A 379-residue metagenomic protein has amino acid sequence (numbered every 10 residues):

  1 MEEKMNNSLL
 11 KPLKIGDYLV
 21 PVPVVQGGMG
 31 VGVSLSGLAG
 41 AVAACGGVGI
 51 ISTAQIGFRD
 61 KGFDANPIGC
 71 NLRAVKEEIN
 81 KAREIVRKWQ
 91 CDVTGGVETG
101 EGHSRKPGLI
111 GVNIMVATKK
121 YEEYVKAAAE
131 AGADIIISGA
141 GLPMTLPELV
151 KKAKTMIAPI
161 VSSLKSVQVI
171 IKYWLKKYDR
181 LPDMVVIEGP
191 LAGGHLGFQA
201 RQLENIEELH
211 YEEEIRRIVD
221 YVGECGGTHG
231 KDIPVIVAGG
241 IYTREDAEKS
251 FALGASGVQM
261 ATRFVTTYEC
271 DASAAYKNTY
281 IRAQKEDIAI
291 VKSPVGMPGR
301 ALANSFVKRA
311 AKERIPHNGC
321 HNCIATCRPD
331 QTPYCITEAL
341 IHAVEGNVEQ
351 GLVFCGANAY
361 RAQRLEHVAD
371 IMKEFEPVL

Functional and structural regions predicted by a protein language model:
M1-K4, A129-P143, D287-K308: Short N-terminal secondary-structure initiator segments
E2-C225: Active-site entrance/lid segments in N-terminal catalytic domains of soluble metabolic enzymes
V25, A192-I236, Y242-L379: Conserved active-site-proximal phosphate/metal-binding subdomains
V33, I241-Y242: Residue-level detector of alpha-helix initiation sites
